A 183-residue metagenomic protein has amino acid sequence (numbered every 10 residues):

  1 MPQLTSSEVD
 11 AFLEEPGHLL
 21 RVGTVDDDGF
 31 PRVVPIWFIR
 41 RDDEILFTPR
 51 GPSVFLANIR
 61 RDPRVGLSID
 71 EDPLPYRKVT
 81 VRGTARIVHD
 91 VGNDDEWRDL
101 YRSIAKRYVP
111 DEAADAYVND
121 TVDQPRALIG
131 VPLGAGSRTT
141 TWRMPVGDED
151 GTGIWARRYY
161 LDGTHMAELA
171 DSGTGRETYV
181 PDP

Functional and structural regions predicted by a protein language model:
M1-L4, R77-P183: Charged, gly/pro-rich active-site loop segments
M1-R21: Short, basic/aromatic recognition patches
T5-V9, F55, L100: Hydrophobic alpha-helical segments typical of transmembrane helices and their membrane-interface/capping positions
A11, D27, D72-L74, D120: Residues embedded in well-ordered secondary-structure elements
L13-E14, R60-R61, V122: Alpha-helix boundary recognition
L13-P16, P75, P125: A short, polar/charged loop/turn motif at coil->beta-strand junctions and beta-hairpin connectors
G17-G51, A57, V65-E71, K78-T80: Short beta-strand segments
